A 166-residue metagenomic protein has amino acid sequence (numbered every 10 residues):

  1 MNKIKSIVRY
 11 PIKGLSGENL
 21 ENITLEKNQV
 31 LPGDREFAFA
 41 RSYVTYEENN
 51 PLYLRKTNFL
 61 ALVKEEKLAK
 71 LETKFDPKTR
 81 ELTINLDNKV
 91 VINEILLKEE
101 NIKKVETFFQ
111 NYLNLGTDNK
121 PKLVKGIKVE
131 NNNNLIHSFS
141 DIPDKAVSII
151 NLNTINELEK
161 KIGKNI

Functional and structural regions predicted by a protein language model:
M1-I166: Electropositive, beta-rich accessory/interaction domains or terminal extensions that provide binding surfaces
